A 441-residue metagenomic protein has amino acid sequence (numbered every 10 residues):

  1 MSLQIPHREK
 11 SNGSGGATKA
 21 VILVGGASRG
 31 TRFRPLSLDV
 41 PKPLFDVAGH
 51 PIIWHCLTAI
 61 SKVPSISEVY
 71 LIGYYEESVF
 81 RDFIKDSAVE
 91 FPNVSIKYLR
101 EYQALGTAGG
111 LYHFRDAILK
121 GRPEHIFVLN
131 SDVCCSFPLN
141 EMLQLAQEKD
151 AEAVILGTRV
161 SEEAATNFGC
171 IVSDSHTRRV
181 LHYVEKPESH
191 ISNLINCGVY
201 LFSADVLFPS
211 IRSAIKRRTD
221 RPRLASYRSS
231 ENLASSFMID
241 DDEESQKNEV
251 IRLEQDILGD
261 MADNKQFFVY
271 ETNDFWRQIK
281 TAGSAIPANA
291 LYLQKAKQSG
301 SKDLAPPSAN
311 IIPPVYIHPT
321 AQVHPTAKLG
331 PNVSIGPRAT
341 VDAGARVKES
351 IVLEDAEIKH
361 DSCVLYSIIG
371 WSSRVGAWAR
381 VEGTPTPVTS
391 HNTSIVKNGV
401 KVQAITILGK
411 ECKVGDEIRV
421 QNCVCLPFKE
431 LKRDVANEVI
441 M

Functional and structural regions predicted by a protein language model:
M1-P41, F45-E141, V402, R419 (+2 more regions): Conserved N-terminal catalytic core of the sugar/cofactor nucleotidyltransferase
M1-T18, E90, K120, F127 (+6 more regions): Eukaryotic N-terminal low-complexity, Ser/Thr- and Lys/Arg-rich leader segments that predominantly function as
G25, G344-M441: Glycine-rich hexapeptide-repeat left-handed beta-helix
G73, R100, N130, I155-G157 (+2 more regions): Short loop/edge segments at beta-strand edges and connector loops that shape dinucleotide/nucleotide cofactor-binding
D86-V89, A117, L145, C170-H176: Short, hinge-like loop/turn segments at secondary-structure boundaries
P123-F127, C134, N140-E148, V160-A165 (+1 more regions): Catalytic-core segments of class I nucleotidyltransferases/pyrophosphorylases that form NMP-activated intermediates
L293-A321: Long, charged amphipathic helices and adjacent flexible linkers at domain junctions
Y316-I317, Q322-R346: C-terminal accessory/binding modules appended to enzymatic or scaffolding proteins
